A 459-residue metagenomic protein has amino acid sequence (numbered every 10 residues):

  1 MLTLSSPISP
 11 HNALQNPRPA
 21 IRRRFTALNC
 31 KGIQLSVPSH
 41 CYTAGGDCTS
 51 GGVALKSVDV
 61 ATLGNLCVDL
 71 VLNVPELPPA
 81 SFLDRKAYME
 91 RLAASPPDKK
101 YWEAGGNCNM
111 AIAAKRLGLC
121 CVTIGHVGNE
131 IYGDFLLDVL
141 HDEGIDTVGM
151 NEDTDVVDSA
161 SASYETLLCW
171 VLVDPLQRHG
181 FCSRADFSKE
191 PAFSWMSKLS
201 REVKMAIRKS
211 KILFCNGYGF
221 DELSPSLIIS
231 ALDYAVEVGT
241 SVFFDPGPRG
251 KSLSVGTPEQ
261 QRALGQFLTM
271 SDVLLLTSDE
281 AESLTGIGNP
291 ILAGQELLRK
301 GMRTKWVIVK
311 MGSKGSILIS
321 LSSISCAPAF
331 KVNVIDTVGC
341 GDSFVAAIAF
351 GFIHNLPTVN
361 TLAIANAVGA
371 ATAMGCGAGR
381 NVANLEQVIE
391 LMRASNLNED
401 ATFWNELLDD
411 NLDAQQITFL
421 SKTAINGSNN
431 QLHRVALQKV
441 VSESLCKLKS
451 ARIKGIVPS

Functional and structural regions predicted by a protein language model:
L2, K31, S36-G51, L55 (+4 more regions): Conserved phosphate/ATP/ADP-binding segment of small-molecule kinases
L2-I124, N129-I145, N333-I335, E399-S459: Glycine-rich phosphate/adenosyl-contacting loop at the front of the ribokinase-like
A61-T62, S183, K211-F214, F243 (+2 more regions): Structural motif
A111-A113, L119, E282-S283, V334-T358 (+2 more regions): Short, small-residue alpha-helix embedded
I112, L168-L172, G180, G315-L318: Short beta-strand scaffold segments in enzyme catalytic cores
H126, V148-S163, C169-L223: Conserved phosphate-binding/catalytic loop of the ribokinase/pfkB sugar-kinase fold
L292-R299, T358-V368, V388-I389: Short, well-structured alpha-helical segments that form the helix of a local strand-helix-strand
A371-R380: Short arginine-rich
